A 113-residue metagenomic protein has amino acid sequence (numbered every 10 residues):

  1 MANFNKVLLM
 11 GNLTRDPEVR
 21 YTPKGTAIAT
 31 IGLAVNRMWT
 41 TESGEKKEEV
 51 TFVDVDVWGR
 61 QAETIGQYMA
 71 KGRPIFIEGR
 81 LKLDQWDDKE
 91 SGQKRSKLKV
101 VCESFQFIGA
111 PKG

Functional and structural regions predicted by a protein language model:
M1-G113: Single-stranded nucleic acid-binding surfaces, predominantly the OB-fold ssDNA-binding core
